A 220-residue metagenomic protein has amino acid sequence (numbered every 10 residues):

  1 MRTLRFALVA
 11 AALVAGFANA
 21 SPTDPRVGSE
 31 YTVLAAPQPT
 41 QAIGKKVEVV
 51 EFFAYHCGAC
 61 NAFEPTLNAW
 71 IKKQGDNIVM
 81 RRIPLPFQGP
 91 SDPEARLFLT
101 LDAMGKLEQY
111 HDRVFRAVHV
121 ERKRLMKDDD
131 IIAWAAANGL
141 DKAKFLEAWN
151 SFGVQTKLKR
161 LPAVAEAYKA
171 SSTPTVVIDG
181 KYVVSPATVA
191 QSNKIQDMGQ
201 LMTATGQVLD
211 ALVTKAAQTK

Functional and structural regions predicted by a protein language model:
M1-R2, L107-D112, K144: Long, low-complexity, intrinsically disordered polar/charged segments
R2-D92, L209-D210, T214-K220: Extracytoplasmic thiol/disulfide redox context detector
K45-K46, H56-E64, F87-E94, A103-L107 (+4 more regions): Solvent-exposed, acidic/flexible segments
H56, L67, I71-Q74, L101-G105 (+8 more regions): Sec/Tat-exported extracytoplasmic proteins
E64-I71, E94-F98, H111, D128 (+4 more regions): Extracytoplasmic/secreted envelope proteins and their assembly/folding machinery, especially bacterial periplasmic
K73-M104, Q109-A135: Structural microenvironment flanking redox-active thiols in thiol-disulfide oxidoreductases
N138-K220: C-terminal cap of thioredoxin/glutaredoxin-like
